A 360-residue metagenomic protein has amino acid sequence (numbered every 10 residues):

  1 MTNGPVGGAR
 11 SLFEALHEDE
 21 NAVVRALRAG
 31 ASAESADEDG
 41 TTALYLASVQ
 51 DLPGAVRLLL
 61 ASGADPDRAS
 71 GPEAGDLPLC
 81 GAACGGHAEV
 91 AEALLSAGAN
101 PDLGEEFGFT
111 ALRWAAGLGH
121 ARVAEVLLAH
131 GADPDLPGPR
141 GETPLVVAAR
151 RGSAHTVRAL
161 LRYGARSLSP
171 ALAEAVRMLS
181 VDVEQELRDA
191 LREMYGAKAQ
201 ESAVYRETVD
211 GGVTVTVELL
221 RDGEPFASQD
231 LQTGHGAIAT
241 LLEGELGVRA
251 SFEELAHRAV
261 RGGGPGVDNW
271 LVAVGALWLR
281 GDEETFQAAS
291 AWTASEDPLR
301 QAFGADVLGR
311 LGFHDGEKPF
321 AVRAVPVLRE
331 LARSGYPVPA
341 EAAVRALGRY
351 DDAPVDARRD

Functional and structural regions predicted by a protein language model:
P5-F13, A36-T42, A69-P78, G104-T110 (+3 more regions): Ankyrin-repeat boundary/"N-cap" motif
F13-E18, L46-L52, C80-H87, W114-H120 (+2 more regions): Ankyrin repeat A-helix N-terminal signature
E18-D19, G30, D51, G63 (+8 more regions): Ankyrin-repeat interhelical turn detector
A22, G54-A55, E89-V90, R122-V123 (+2 more regions): Conserved ankyrin/ankyrin-like repeat signature
R25-S32, R57-D65, E92-N100, E125-D133 (+1 more regions): Ankyrin repeat domain, specifically the short helix-to-loop turn at the C-terminus of the second helix of each repeat
L95, L128, F252-L255, D282-W292 (+2 more regions): Amphipathic alpha-helical scaffolding segments comprising HEAT/armadillo-like alpha-solenoid repeats
G138-P144, G152-E284: Ankyrin repeat (ANK) tandem arrays and their immediately adjacent linkers/low-complexity segments
